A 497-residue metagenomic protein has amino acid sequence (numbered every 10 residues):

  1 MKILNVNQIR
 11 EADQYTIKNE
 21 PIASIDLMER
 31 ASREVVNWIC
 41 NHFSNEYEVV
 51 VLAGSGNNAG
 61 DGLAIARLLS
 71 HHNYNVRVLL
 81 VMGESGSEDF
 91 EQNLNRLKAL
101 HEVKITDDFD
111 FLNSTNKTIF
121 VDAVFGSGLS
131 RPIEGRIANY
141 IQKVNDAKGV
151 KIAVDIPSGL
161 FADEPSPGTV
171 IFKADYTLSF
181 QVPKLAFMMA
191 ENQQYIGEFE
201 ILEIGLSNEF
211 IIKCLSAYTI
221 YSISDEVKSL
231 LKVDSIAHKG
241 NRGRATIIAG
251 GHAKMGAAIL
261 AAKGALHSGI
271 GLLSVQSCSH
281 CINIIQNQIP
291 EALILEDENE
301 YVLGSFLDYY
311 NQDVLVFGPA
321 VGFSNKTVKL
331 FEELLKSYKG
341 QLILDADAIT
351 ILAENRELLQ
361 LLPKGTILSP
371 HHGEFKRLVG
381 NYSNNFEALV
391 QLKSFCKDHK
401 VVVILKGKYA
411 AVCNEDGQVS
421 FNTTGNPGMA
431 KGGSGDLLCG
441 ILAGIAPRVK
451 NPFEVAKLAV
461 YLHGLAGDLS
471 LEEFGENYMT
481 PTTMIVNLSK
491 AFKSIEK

Functional and structural regions predicted by a protein language model:
M1-V81, F187-L342, T350-I367, H372 (+1 more regions): Small-residue (G/A/S/T)-rich helix-start motifs and N-terminal tracts that mark the onset
V36-V124, P132-V154, L330, Y338 (+1 more regions): Nucleotide and nucleotide-moiety/phosphate-recognizing core
E84, F111-L112, G159, H280-C281 (+1 more regions): Positions that flank functional sites
L100-D108, E134, S158-A162, D225-L231 (+2 more regions): Short gly/ser/thr-rich secondary-structure transition/capping motifs
K117-I119, V124-S216: Internal gly/pro-rich beta-alpha loop/helix module that stabilizes soluble enzyme cofactors or their anionic handles
